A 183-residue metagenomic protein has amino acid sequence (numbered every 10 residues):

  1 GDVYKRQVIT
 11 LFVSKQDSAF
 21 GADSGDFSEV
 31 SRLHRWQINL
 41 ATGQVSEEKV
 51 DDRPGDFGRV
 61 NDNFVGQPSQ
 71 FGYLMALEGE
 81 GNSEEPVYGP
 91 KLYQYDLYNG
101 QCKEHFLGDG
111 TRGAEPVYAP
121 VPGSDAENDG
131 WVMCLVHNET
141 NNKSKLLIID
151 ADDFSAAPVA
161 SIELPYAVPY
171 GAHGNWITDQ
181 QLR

Functional and structural regions predicted by a protein language model:
G1-Y4: Short, small-residue-biased leader/transition segments that mark boundaries at the very start of proteins
I9-S14, Q70-N82, D129-H137, Q181-R183: Short beta-strand elements that form the blades of beta-propeller/WD-repeat-like and other beta-sheet-rich scaffold
T10-S14, F20-S28, S83-P86, T140-K143: Sequence/structural signature of beta-propeller domains
V13-K15, G21-F71, A76: Extended repeat-based solenoid scaffolds, especially LRR ectodomains and other repeat-derived architectures
S24-T42, Y88-N99, S144-F154, E163: Beta-propeller blade signature
K49-N61, C102-P122, S155-H173: Conserved blade-ending motifs and adjacent loop-strand segments that build the rim/top face of beta-propeller domains
E84-L135: Generic long, charged, amphipathic alpha-helical segments
A119-L164: C-terminal structured "cap/appendage" subdomains that terminate the fold
